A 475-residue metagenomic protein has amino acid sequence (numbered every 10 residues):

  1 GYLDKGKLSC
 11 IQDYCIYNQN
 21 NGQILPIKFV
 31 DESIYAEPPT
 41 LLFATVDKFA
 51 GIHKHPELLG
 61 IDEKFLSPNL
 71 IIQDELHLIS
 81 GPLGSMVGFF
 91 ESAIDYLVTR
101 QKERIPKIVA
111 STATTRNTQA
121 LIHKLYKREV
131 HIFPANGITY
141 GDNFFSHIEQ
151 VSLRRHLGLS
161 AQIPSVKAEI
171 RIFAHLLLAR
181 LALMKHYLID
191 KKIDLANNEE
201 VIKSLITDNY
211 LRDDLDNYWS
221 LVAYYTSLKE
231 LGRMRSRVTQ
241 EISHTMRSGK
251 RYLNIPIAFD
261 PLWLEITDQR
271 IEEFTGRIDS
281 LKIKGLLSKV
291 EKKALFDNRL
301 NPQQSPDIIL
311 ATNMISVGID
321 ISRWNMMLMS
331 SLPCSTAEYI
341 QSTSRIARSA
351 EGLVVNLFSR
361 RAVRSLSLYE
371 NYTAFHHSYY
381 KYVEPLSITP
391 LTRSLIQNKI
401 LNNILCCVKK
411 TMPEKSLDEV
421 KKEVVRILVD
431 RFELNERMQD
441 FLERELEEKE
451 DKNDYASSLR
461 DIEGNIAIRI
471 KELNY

Functional and structural regions predicted by a protein language model:
G1-V30: Cys/His-rich short segments
P26-V30, G276-A311: Conserved helicase ATPase core of P-loop NTP-dependent helicases/translocases
E37-H53, N301-S316: Conserved two-lobed SF2 helicase motor
P39, A44-G51, G60-R100: SF2 helicase catalytic motif II
E75-S85, A93-L125, A135-N136, S344: Conserved helicase ATPase motor motifs in RecA-like P-loop NTPase domains
P106, T115-H123, E129-E241: Conserved interdomain linker/interface between the two RecA-like ATPase lobes of SF2 helicase motors
S305, Q341, R345-Y382: Conserved segment of the helicase C-terminal RecA-like domain
I315-S331, L353-N356: A short beta-strand element within the Helicase C-terminal
